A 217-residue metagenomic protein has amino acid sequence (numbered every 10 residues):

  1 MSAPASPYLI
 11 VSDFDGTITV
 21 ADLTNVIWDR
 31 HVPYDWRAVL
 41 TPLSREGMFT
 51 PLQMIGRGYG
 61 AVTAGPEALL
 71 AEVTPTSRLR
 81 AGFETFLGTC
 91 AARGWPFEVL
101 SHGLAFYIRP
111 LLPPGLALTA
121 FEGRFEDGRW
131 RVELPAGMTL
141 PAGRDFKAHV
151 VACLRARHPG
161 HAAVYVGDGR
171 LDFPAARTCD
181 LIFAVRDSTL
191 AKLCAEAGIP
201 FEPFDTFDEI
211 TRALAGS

Functional and structural regions predicted by a protein language model:
S2-Y59: Active-site neighborhood of HAD-like aspartate-dependent phosphohydrolases
S6-I10, D15, Y59-T63, E67-A71 (+1 more regions): Long, low-complexity, intrinsically disordered polar/charged segments
H31-V32, V62, L112, H158: A broad structural signal for alpha-helix termini and local helix breaks/kinks
Y34-L43, P66-L70, G115-L118: Short, surface-exposed acidic
D35, V39, Q53-R57, A68-L69 (+3 more regions): Exposed alpha-helical structural elements
L52-T85, R93-W95: Metal-dependent phosphoesterase signature
R78-E98, G103-S217: C-terminal cap/substrate-recognition subdomain and adjoining C-terminal extension of metal-dependent phosphatase-like
